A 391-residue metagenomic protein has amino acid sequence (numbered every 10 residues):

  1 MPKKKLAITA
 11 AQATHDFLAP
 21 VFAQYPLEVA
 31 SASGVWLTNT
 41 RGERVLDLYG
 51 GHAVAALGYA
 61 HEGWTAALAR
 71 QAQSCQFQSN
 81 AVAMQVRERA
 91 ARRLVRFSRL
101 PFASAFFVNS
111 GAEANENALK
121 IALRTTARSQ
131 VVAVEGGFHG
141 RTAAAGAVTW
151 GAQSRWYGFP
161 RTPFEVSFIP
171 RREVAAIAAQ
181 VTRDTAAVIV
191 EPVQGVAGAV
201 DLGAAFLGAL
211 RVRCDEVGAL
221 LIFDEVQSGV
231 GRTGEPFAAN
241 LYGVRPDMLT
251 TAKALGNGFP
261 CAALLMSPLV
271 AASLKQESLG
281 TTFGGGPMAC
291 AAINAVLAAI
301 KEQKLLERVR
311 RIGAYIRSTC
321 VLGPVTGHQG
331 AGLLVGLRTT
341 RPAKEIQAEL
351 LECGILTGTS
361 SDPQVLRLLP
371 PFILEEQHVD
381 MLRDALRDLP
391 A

Functional and structural regions predicted by a protein language model:
P2-A391: Conserved N-terminal phosphate-binding loop of PLP-dependent enzymes in the Aspartate aminotransferase
